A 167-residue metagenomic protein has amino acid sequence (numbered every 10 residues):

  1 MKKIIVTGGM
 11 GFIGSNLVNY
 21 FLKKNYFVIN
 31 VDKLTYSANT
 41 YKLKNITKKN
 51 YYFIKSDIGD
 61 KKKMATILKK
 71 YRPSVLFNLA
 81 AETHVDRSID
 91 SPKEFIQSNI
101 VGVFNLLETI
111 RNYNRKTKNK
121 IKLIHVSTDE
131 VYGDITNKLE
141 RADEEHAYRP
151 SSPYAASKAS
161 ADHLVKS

Functional and structural regions predicted by a protein language model:
M1-S167: N-terminal Rossmann-like NAD(P)+-binding domain of SDR-like oxidoreductases, especially those catalyzing
